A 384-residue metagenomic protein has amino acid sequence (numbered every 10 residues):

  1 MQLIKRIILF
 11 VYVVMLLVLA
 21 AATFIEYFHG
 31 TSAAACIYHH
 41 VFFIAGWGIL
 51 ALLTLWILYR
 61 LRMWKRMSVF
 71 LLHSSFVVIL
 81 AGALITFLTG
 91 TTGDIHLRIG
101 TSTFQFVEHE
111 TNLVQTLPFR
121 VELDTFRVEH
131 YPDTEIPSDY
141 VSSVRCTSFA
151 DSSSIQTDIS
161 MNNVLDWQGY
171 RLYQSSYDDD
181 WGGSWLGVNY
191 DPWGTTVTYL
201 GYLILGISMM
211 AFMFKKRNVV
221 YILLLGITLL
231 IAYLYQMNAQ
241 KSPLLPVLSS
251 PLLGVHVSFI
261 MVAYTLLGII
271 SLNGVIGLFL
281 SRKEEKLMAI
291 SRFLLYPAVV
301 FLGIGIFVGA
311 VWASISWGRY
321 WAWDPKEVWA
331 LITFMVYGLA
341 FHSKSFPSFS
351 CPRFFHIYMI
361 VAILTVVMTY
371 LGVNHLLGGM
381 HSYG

Functional and structural regions predicted by a protein language model:
M1-G384: Solvent-exposed, non-transmembrane regions of integral membrane proteins
